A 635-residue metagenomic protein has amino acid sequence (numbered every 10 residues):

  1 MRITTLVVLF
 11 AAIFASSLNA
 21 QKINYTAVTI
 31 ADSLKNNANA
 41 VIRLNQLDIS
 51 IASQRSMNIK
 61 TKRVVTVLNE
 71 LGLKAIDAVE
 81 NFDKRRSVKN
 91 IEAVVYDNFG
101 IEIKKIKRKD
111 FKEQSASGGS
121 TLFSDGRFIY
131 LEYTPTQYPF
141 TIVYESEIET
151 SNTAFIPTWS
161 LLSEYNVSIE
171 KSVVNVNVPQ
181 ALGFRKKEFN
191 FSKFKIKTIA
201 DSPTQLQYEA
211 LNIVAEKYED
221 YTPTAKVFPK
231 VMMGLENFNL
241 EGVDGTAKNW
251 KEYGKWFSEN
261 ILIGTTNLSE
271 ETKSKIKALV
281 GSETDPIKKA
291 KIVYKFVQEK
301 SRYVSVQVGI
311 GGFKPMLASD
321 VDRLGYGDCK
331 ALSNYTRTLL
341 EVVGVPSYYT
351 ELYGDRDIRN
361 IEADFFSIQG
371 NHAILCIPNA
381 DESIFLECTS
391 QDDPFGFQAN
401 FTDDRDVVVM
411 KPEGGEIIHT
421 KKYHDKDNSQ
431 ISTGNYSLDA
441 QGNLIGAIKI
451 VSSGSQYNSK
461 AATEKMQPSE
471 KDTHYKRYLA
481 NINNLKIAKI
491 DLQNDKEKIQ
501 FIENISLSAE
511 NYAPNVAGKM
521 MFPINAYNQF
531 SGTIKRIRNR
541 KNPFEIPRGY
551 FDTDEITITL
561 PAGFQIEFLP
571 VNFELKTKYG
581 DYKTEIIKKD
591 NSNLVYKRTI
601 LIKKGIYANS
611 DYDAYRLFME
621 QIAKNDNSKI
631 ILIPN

Functional and structural regions predicted by a protein language model:
M1-N24: Bacterial Sec-dependent N-terminal signal peptides
Q21-N635: A sensor for short, sequence-defined functional sites
